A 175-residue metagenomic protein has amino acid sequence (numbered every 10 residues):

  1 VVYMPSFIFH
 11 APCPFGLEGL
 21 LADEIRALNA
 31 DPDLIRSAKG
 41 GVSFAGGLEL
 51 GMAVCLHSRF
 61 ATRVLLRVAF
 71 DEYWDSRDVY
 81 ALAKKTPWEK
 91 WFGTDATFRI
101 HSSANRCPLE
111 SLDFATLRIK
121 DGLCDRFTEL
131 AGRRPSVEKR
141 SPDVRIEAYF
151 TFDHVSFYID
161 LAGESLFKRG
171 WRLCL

Functional and structural regions predicted by a protein language model:
V1-Y3: Short, Lys/Arg-enriched N-terminal segments with co-localized hydrophobic residues within the first ~10-30 amino acids
P5, T151-F152: Short flexible coil/turn linkers enriched for glycine and charged/polar residues that connect secondary-structure
P5-P142: Non-catalytic nucleic-acid substrate-recognition regions in nucleic-acid-modifying enzymes
R145: A Lys/Arg-rich helix-loop hairpin that forms a DNA/phosphate-binding surface
D153-L175: Glycine-rich adenosyl-nucleotide cofactor-binding module
